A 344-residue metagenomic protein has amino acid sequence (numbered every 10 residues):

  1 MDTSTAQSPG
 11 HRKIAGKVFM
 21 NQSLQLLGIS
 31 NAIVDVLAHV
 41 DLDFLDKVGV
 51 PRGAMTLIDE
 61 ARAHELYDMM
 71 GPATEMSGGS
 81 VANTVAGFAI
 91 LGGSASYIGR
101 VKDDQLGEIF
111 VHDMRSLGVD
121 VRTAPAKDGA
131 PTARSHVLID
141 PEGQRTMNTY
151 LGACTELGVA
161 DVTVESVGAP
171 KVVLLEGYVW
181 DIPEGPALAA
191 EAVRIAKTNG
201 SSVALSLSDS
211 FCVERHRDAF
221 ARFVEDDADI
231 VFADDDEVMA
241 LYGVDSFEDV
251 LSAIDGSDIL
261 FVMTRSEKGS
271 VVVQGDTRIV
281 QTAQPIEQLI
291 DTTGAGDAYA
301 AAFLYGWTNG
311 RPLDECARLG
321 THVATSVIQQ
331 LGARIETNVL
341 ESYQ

Functional and structural regions predicted by a protein language model:
R12-I98, E108-I109: Glycine-rich phosphate/adenosyl-contacting loop at the front of the ribokinase-like
K13-G28, A32-I33, D46-R52, M69 (+3 more regions): Conserved phosphate-binding/catalytic region of the ribokinase-like
A89, R115, K197-T198, E225 (+1 more regions): Anion (oxyanion) recognition and catalysis
S116-A130: A glycine-rich helix N-cap at a beta->alpha junction
R122, A126, V137-P183: Conserved phosphate-binding/catalytic loop of the ribokinase/pfkB sugar-kinase fold
V172-L251, K268-S270: Conserved beta-alpha-beta core of the PfkB/ribokinase-like small-molecule kinase fold
